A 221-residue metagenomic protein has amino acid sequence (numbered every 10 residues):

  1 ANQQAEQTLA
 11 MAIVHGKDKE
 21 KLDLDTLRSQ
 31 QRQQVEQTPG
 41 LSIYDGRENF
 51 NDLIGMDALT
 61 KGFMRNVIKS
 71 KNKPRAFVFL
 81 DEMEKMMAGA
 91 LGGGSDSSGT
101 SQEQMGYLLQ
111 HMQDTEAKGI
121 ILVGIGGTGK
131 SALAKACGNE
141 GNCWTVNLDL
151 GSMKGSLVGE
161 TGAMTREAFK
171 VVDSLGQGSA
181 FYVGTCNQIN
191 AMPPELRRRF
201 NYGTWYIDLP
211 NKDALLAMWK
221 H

Functional and structural regions predicted by a protein language model:
A1-A10, E20-K21, D57: The conserved phosphate-sensing helix
T8-H15, L27-Q30: Short acidic/histidine-centered micro-motifs embedded in hydrophobic/aromatic stretches that mark compact functional
H15-K19, S70-K71: A short hydrophobic/aromatic micro-motif that marks alpha-helical segments and, especially, helix-coil
K19-P39: Short, structured interface segments
S42-H221: Walker A/P-loop NTP-binding motif of AAA+ ATPase domains
